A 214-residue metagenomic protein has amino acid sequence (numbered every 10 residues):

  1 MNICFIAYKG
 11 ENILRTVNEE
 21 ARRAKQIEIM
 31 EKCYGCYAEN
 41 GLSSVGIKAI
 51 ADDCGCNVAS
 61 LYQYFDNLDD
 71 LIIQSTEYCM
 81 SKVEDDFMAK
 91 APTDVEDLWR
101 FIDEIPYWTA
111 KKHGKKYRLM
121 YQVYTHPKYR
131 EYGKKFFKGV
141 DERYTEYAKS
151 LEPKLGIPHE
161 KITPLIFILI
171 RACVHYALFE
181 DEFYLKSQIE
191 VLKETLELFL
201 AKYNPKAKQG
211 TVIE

Functional and structural regions predicted by a protein language model:
M1-I13, T145-P153, I157, F179-E214: C-terminal peripheral helix-coil segments that are non-catalytic and often amphipathic
K25, L71-C79, D86: Alpha-helical DNA-contacting segments of helix-turn-helix folds
E28, K32, C36-D70, Q74: Helix-turn-helix
K32, C36, L169-Y176: Amphipathic alpha-helical interface segments
Q74, F87-K112, T163-I166, I189: Hydrophobic alpha-helical connector segments
E84, K128-G156, E160-P164, E190 (+1 more regions): Amphipathic alpha-helical packing segments from all-alpha helical-bundle domains
I105-P106, M120-Y124, I166-C173, F199: Short alpha-helical scaffolding segments that buttress acidic/His motifs in well-ordered protein cores
A110-E131: Amphipathic alpha-helical segments used for helix-helix packing
